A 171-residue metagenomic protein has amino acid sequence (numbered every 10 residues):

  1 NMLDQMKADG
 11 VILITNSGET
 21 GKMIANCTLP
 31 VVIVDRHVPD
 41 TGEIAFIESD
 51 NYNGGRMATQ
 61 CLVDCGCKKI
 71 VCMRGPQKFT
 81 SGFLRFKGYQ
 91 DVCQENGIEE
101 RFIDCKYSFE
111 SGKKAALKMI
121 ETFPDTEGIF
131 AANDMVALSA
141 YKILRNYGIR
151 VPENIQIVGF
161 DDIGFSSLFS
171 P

Functional and structural regions predicted by a protein language model:
N1-T20: Central regulatory/effector-binding core of bacterial HTH transcription factors
D4, G21, N26-I33, H37-P171: Bacterial carbohydrate/catabolite-sensing allosteric modules
